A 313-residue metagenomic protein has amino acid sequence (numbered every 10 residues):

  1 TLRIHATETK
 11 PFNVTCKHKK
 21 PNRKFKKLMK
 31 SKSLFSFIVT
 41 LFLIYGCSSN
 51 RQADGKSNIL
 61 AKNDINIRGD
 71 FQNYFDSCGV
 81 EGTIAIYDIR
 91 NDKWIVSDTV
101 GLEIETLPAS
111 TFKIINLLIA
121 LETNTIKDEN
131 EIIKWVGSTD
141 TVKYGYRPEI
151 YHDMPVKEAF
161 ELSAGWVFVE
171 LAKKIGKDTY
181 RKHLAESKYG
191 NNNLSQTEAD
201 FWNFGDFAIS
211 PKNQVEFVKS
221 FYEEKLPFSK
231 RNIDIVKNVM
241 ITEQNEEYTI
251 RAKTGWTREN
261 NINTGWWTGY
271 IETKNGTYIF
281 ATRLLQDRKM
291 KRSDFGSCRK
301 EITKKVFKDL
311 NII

Functional and structural regions predicted by a protein language model:
T1-R3, C16, R23-K62: Bacterial Sec-dependent N-terminal signal peptides
A6-E8, V14: Acidic, Ala/Val/Gly-enriched low-complexity intrinsically disordered segments
S48-Q72, K173-G176, Y222-T249, K253-I313: Structured C-terminal helix/loop/strand segments within mature extracytoplasmic catalytic/sensor domains
D54-Q72, G79, W135-V136, T141-P227: Active-site-adjacent helix/loop patches that line small-molecule binding or acyl-intermediate pockets
N66-T99, G269-I271, T282: A short, well-structured edge-of-sheet supersecondary motif
G79-E81, I89, G101-E103, L107 (+7 more regions): Extracytoplasmic
I89-N91, T99-L102, T123-T125, S138 (+2 more regions): Solvent-exposed coil/turn segments that connect beta secondary-structure elements in extracytoplasmic/periplasmic
T106-I133, A159, Q214, F280: Active-site SXXK
